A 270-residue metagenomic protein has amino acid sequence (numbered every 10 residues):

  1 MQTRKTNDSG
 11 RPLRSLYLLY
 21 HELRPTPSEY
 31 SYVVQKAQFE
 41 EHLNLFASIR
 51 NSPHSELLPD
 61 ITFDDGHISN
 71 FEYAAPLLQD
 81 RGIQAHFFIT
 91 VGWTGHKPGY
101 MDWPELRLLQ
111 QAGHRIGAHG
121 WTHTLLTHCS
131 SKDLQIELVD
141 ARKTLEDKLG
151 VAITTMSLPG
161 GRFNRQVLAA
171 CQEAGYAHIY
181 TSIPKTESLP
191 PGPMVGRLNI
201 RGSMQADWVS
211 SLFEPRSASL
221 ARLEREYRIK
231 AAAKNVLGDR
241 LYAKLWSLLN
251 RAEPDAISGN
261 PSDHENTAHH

Functional and structural regions predicted by a protein language model:
M1-A47: Short glycine- and acidic-rich boundary segments immediately preceding or forming the N-terminal edge of structured
M1-R14, G196-H270: Membrane-proximal basic amphipathic "stem/tether" segments
S9-L13, D80, E187-L189: Extracellular/periplasmic catalytic domains that process cell-envelope and extracellular macromolecules
R14-Y30, L58-P59, H67, Q79-V167 (+2 more regions): Metal-dependent polysaccharide deacetylase catalytic core of the NodB/CE4 family, i.e., the active-site-bearing domain
V33-L57, E146, Q172-P190, D239-H270: C-terminal domain-boundary segment and adjacent tail
K36-Q38, H42, N70-E72, S130: Short, acidic/polar
D65-E72, L77: Short acidic, Gly/Ser-rich segments with clustered Asp/Glu that frequently serve as metal-coordination loops in enzyme
T90-T94, S182-E187, I200-R201: Short, acidic/turn-prone active-site loops that include or flank metal/cofactor- and phosphate-binding residues
